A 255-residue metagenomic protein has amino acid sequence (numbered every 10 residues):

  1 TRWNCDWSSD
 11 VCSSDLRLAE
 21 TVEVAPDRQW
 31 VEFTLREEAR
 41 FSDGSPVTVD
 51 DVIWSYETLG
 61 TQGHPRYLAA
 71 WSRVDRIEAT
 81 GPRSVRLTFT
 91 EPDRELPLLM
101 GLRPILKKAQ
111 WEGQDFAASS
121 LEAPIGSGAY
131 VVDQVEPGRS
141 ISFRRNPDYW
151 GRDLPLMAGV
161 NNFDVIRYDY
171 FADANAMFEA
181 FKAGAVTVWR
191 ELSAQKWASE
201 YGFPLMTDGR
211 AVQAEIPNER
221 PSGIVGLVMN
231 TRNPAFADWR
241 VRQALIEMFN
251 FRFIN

Functional and structural regions predicted by a protein language model:
R2, S8-P26, E57, I125: N-terminal lobe/hinge region of extracytoplasmic solute-binding protein
S8, S14-E20, S45, Y67 (+3 more regions): A structural "hinge/loop" feature
R17-A19, P26-W30, V47, S72-V74 (+6 more regions): Extracytoplasmic
E20-P65, T80, R86, Y170-F171 (+3 more regions): Aromatic- and charge-enriched surface segment that lines or borders ligand/interaction sites
E23-D27, T34, L68-W111, A129-E136 (+1 more regions): Surface-exposed binding/hinge segments that line and control ligand-binding clefts or catalytic entry sites
D27-Q29, R36-E38, V52, E57 (+8 more regions): Solvent-exposed coil/turn segments that connect beta secondary-structure elements in extracytoplasmic/periplasmic
L59, R76-E78, D133-R144, D169-N233 (+2 more regions): Extracellular/periplasmic solute-recognition and catalytic clefts
G101-V160, D164-V165, A172-A176: Gly/Pro-rich hinge or "lid" segments in bacterial periplasmic/extracellular proteins
